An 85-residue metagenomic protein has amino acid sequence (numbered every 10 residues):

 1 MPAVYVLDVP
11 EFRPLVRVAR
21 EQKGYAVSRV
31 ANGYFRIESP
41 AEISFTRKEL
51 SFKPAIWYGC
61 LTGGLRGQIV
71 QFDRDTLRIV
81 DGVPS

Functional and structural regions predicted by a protein language model:
P2-E11, P84: Short, surface-exposed ligand-recognition loops at beta-strand->loop->(often short) alpha-helix junctions that present
P2-V4, P14, P54-I56: Residue-level signal for well-ordered alpha-helical segments
D8-Q22: Short amphipathic alpha-helix segments
Q22-A26, I56: A common structural junction motif
V27-A31: Short beta-strand
N32-Y34, E38-S85: Helix-rich interaction surfaces within compact, conserved domain-sized segments that mediate assembly or partner
